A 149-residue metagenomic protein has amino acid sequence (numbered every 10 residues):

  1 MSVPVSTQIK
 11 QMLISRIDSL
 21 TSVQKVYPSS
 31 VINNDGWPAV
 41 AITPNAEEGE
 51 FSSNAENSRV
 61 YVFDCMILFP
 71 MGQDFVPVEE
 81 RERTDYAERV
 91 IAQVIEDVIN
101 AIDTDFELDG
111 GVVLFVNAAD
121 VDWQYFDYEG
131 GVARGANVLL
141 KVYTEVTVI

Functional and structural regions predicted by a protein language model:
M1-N34, A46-I149: Charged, amphipathic alpha-helical segments and their flanking helix caps
W37-I42: A short glycine-rich, His/Asp/Glu-containing loop-to-beta-strand
